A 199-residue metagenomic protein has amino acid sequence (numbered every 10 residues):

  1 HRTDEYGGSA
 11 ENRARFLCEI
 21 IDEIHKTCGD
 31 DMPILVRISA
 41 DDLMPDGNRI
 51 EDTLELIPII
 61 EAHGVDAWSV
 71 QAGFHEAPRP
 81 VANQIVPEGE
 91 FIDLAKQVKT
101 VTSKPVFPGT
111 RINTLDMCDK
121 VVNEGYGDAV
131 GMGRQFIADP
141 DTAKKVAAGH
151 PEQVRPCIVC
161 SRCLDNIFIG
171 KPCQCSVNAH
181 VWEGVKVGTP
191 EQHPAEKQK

Functional and structural regions predicted by a protein language model:
H1-K199: Flavin-dependent oxidoreductase catalytic cores
